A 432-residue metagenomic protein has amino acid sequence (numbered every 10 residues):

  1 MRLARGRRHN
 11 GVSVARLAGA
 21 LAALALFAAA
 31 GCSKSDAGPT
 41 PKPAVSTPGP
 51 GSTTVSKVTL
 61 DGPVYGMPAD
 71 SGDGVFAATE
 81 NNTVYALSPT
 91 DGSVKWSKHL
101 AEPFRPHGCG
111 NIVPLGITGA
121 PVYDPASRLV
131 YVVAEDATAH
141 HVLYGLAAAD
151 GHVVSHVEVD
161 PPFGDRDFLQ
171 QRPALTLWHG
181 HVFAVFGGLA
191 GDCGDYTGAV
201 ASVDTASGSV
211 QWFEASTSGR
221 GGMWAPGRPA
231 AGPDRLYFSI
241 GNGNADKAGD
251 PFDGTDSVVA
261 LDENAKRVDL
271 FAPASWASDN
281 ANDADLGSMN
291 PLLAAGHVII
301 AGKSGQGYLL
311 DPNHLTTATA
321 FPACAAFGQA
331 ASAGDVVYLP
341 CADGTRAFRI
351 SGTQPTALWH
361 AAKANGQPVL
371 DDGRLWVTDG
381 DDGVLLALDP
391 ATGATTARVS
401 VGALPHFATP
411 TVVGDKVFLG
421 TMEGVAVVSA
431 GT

Functional and structural regions predicted by a protein language model:
M1-V14: N-terminal secretory signal peptides that target proteins for export/translocation
V12-L24: Sec-dependent N-terminal signal peptides
A28-G31: C-terminal motif of bacterial Sec signal peptides marking the signal peptidase cleavage site
K34-G62, D70-V75, N82-L115, Y123-V130 (+6 more regions): Extracytoplasmic/lumenal domain signature
M67: N-terminal single-stranded DNA-binding subdomain of primase/primase-helicase replication proteins
T118: Conserved P-loop NTPase nucleotide-binding/switch module
R172: Aromatic-lined, polymer-binding surfaces characteristic of secreted/periplasmic polysaccharide-degrading enzymes
